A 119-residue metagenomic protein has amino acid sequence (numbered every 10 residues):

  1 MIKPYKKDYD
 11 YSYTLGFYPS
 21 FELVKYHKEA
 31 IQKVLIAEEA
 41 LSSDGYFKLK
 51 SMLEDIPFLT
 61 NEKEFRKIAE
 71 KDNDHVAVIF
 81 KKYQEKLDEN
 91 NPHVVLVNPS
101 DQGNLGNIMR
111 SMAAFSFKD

Functional and structural regions predicted by a protein language model:
M1-K82: N-terminal positively charged helical leader segments and presequences
E29, I36, P57, K63 (+1 more regions): RNA substrate-binding interface of SAM-dependent RNA methyltransferases
